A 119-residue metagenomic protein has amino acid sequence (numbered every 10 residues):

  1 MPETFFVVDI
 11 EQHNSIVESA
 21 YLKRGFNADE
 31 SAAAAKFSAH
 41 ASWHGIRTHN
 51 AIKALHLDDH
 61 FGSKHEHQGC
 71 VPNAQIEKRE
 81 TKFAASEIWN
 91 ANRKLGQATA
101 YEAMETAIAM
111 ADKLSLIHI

Functional and structural regions predicted by a protein language model:
M1-R24: Generic N-terminal amphipathic, Lys/Arg-enriched alpha-helix
F5, D9, F26, E30 (+2 more regions): Short, contiguous, pocket-lining structural segments that sit at or immediately flank catalytic/ligand-binding sites
F26-A33, T48-A51: Flexible, glycine/charged-enriched surface loops at secondary-structure junctions
A39-N50: Conserved phosphate/anionic-ligand binding catalytic regions in large, soluble enzymes, centered on
N50-M104: Active-site cofactor/substrate anionic-group-binding motifs, chiefly glycine- and Lys/Arg-rich phosphate-binding loops
M110, L114: Active-site acidic/histidine clusters and adjacent loop/turn architecture that either coordinate catalytic ions
I117-I119: Conserved small/polar residues in nucleotide/adenosyl-binding loops
